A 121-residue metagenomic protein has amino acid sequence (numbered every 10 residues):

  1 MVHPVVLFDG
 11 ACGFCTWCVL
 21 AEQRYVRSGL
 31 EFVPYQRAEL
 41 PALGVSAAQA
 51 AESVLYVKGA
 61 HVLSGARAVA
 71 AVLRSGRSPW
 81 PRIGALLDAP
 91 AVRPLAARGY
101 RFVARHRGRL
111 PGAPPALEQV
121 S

Functional and structural regions predicted by a protein language model:
M1-R24: Local sequence-structure signature of Cys/Sec-based thiol-disulfide redox active-site neighborhoods
V2-H3, G29, A50-A51: A structure-centric signal for secondary-structure junctions around beta-strands
Q23-Y25, A42-L43: Short loop/helix-cap segments at secondary-structure boundaries that form the rim of catalytic
S28-L40: Thiol-based oxidoreductase modules, predominantly thioredoxin-like and allied folds used for disulfide exchange
R37-S121: Thiol/selenol-based redox catalytic cores and closely related redox-interacting motifs
